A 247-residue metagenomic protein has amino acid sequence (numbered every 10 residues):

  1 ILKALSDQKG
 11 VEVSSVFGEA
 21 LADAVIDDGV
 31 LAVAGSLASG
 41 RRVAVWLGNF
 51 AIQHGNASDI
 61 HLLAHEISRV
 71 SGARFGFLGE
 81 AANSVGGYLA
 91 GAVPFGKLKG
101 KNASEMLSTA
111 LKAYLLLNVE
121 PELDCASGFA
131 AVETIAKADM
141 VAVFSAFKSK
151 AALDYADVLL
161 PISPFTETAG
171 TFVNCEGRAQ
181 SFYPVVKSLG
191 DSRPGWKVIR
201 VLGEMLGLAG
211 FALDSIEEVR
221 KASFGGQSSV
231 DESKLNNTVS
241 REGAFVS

Functional and structural regions predicted by a protein language model:
I1-V230: Non-catalytic alpha/beta scaffold blocks inside enzyme catalytic domains
S228-S247: Long, compositionally biased stretches
